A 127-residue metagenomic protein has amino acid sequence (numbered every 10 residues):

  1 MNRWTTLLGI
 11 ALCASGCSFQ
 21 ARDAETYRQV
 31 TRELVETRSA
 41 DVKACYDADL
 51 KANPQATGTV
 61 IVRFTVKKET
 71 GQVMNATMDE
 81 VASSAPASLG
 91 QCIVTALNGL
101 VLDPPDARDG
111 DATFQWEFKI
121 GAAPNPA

Functional and structural regions predicted by a protein language model:
M1-S15: Sec-dependent bacterial lipoprotein signal peptides
C17-Q20: Bacterial signal peptide processing site
A24-A48, A52-G58, R63, E69: Post-signal peptide N-terminal segment of mature Sec-exported envelope proteins
R32-V35, P86, G90: Short, charged, low-complexity patches
K51-A56, A87-P126: Short, positively biased Gly/Pro-containing turn/loop motifs at secondary-structure boundaries
P54-S83, L97: Short tight loops/turns at secondary-structure junctions
